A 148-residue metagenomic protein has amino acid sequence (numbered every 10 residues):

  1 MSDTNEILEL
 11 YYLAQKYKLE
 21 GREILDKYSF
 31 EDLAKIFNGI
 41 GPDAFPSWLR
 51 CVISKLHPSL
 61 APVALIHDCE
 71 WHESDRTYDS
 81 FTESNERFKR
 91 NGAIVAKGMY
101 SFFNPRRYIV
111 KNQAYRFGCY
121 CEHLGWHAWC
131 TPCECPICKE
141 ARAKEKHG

Functional and structural regions predicted by a protein language model:
M1-G148: Extended terminal accessory/targeting regions
